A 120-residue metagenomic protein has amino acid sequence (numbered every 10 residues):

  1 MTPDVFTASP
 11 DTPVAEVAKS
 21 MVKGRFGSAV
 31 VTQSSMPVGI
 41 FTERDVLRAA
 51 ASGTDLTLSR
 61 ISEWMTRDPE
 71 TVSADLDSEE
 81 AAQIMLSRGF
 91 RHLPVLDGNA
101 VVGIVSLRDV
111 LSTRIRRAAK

Functional and structural regions predicted by a protein language model:
M1, V22, M36, A51 (+2 more regions): Alpha-helix boundary recognition
M1-V5, S59-P69: Bateman (tandem CBS) regulatory domains
T7-R25, T32, V72-G89, L96 (+1 more regions): The conserved cystathionine-beta-synthase
T12, F41, S59, L76 (+1 more regions): Short beta-to-alpha loop/turn elements within the nucleotide-binding domains of ABC transporters
M21-G24, A29-D45, M85, L93-R108: A glycine-centered beta-loop-beta connector
L47-I61, V110-K120: A short, polar/charged loop-to-alpha-helix boundary motif
